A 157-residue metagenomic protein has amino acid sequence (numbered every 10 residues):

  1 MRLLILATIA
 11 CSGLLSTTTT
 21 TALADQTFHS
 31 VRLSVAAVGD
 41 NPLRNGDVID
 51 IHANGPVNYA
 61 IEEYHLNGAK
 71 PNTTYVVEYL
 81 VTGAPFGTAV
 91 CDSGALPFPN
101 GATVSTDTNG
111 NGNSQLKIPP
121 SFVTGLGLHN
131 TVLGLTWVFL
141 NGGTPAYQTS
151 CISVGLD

Functional and structural regions predicted by a protein language model:
M1-I5: Positively charged n-region of N-terminal signal peptides that target proteins for export
I9-C11: Hydrophobic helical h-region of N-terminal Sec-dependent signal peptides in bacterial secretory/periplasmic proteins
G13-T21: C-terminal segment of classical bacterial N-terminal signal peptides
L23-D157: N-terminal leader/targeting pre-sequences
